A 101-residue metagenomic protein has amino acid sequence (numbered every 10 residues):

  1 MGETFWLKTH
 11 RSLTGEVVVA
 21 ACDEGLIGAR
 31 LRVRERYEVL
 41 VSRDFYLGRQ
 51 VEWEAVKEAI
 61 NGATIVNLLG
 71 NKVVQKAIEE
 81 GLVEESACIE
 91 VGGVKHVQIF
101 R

Functional and structural regions predicted by a protein language model:
M1-A59, C88, F100: Conserved mixed alpha/beta catalytic, RNA-binding, or beta-rich assembly cores of soluble enzyme, regulatory
A63-F100: Short, compact, well-ordered microdomains
